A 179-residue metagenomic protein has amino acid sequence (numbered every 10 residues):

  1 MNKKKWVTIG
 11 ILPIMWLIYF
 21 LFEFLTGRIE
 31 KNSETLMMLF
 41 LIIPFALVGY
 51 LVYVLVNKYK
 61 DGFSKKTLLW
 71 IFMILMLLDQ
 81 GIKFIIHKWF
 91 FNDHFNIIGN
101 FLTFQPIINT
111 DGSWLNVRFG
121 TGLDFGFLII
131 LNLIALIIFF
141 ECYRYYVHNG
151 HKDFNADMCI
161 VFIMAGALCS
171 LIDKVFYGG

Functional and structural regions predicted by a protein language model:
M1-G179: Alpha-helical transmembrane bundles and membrane-interface segments of multipass inner-membrane proteins
